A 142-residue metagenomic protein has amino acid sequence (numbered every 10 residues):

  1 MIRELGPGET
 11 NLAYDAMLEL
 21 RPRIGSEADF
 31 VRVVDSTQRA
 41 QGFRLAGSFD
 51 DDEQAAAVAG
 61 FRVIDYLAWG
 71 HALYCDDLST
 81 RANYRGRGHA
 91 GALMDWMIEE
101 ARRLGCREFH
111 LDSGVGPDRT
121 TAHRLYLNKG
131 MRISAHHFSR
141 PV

Functional and structural regions predicted by a protein language model:
M1-A13: A short beta-loop-alpha structural element at the N-terminal edge of CoA-dependent acyl/N-acetyltransferase catalytic
Y14-E27: Helix-loop element at the rim of GNAT/NAT acetyltransferase active sites that forms part of the acceptor-substrate
G25, D35-G47, Y74, R132: A short helix-loop-beta-strand connector motif used in the catalytic cores of GNAT acetyltransferases and, in some
G47, Q54-V63, Y74: Conserved beta-strand in the GNAT
D65, L78-R85: A short, internal acetyl-CoA/4′-phosphopantetheine-binding micro-motif in the GNAT/acyltransferase core
Y84, G88-W96: Conserved acetyl-CoA pyrophosphate-binding loop and the N-cap/start of the following alpha-helix in GNAT-like
E108-A122, S139-P141: Conserved beta-strand-loop-alpha-helix junction that forms the acyl-donor binding cleft
Y126-H136: Conserved acetyl-CoA-binding loop of GNAT-fold acetyltransferases
